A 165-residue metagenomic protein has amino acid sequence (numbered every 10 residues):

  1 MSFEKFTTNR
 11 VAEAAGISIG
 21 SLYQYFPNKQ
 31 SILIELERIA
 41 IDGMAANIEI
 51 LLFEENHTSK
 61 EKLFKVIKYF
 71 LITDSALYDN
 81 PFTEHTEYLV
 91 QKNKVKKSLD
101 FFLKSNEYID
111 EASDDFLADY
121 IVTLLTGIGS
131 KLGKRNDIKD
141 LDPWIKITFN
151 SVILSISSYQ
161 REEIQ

Functional and structural regions predicted by a protein language model:
M1, A14, Y69, T73 (+1 more regions): Amphipathic alpha-helical interface segments
M1-S31: Helix-turn-helix
K5-T7, K29, D110-D114, I138 (+1 more regions): Short glycine/proline-centered loop/turn elements that form peptide/ligand docking sites
V11, L36-M44: Generic hydrophobic, amphipathic alpha-helix propensity
E35, A46-S75, I121: Hydrophobic alpha-helical connector segments
D42-A46, E61-K65, Y69, E84-I109 (+3 more regions): Amphipathic alpha-helical packing segments from all-alpha helical-bundle domains
I48-E55, Y78-T86, L132-N136: Secondary-structure edge/capping motif, primarily at the C-terminal ends of alpha-helices and the immediately following
D100-Y108, T123, G127-Q165: C-terminal peripheral helix-coil segments that are non-catalytic and often amphipathic
